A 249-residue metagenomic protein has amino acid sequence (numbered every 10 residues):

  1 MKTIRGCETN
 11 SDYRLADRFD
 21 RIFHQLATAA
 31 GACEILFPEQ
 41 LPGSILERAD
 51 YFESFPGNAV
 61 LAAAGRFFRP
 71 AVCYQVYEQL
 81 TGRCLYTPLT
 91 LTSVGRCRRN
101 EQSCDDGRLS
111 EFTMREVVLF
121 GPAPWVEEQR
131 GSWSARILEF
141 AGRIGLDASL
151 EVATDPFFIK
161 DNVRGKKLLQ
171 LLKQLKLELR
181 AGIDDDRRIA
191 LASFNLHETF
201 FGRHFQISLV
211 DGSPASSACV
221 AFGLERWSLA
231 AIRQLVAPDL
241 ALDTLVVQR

Functional and structural regions predicted by a protein language model:
M1-R249: TRNA-recognition modules of translation machinery and tRNA-sensing kinases, especially anticodon-binding
